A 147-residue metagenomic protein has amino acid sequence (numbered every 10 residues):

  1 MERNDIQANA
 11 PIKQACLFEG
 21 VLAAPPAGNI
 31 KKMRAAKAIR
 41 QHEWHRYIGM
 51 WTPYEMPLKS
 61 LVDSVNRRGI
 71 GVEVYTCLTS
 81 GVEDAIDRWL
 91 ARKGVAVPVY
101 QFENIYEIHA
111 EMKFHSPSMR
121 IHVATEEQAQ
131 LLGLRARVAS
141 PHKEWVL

Functional and structural regions predicted by a protein language model:
E2-F102: Alpha-helical substrate-recognition element adjacent to the catalytic core
R68, T79-L147: C-terminal cap/substrate-recognition subdomain and adjoining C-terminal extension of metal-dependent phosphatase-like
